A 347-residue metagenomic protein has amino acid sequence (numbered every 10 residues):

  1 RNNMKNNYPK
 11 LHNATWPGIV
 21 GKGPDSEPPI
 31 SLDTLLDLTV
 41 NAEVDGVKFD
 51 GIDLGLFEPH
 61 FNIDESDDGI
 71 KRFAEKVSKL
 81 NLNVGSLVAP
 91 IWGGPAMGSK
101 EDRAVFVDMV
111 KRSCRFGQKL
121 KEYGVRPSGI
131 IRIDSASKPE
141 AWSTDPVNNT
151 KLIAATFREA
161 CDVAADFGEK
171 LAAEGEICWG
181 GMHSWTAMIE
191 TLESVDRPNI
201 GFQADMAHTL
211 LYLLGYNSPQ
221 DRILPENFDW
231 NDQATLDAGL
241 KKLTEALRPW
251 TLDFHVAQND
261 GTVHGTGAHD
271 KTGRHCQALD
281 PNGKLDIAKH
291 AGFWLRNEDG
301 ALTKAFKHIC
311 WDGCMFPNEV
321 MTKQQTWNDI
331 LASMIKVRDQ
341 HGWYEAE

Functional and structural regions predicted by a protein language model:
R1-P127, N148, R158-E159, A165 (+5 more regions): N-terminal pre-domain/capping segments
N7-A14, D50-L54, V84-A89, G129-I133 (+4 more regions): Hydrophobic faces of well-ordered beta-strands that scaffold small-molecule active sites in alpha/beta enzyme cores
A14-G18, L54-F57, A89-W92, A136-K138 (+5 more regions): Active-site beta-loop-alpha junctions enriched in small/polar residues
D37, D237-L243, P281-K304: A short, acidic, amphipathic alpha-helical segment used as a generic capping/interface helix at domain edges
G117-P146, F167-C178, W311: Active-site groove signature of glycoside hydrolases
P139-F157, V163-A164: Active-site cleft segment of glycoside hydrolase catalytic domains centered on the general acid/base Glu
A154-C276: Acidic/histidine-rich catalytic cores of soluble enzymes
D270-K271, C276-I287, C310-E347: Aromatic-rich peripheral "rim/lid" segments of glycoside hydrolase catalytic domains that contact and position glycan
